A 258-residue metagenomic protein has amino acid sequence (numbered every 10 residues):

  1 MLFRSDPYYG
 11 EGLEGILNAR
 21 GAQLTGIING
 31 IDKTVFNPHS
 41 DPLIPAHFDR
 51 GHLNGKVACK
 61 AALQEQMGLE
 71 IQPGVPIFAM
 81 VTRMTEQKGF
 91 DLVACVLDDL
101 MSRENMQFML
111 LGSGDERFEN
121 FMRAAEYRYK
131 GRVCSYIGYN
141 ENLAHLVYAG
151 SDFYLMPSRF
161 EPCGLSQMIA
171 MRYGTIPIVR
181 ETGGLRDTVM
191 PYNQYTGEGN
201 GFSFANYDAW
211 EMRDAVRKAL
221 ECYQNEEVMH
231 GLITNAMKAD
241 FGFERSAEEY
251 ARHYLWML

Functional and structural regions predicted by a protein language model:
M1-L258: Catalytic cores of nucleotide-sugar-dependent glycosyltransferases that transfer UDP/GDP/TDP-activated
